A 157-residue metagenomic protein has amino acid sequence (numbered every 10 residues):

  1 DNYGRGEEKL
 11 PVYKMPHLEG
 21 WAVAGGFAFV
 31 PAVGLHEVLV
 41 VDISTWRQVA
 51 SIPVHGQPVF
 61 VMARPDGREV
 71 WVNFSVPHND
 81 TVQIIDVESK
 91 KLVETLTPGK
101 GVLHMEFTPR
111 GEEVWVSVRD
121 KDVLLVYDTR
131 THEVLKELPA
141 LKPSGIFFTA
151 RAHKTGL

Functional and structural regions predicted by a protein language model:
D1-L157: Predominantly soluble domains enriched in secretory-pathway, periplasmic, or organellar proteins
